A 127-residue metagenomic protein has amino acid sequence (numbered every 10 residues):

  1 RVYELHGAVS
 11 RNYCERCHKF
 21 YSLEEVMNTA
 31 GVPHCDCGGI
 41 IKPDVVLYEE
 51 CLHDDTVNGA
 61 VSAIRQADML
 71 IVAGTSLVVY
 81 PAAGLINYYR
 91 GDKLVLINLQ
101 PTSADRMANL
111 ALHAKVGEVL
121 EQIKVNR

Functional and structural regions predicted by a protein language model:
R1-R127: Conserved catalytic alpha/beta core of Sir2/sirtuin-type deacylases, generalized to analogous enzyme cores that bind
